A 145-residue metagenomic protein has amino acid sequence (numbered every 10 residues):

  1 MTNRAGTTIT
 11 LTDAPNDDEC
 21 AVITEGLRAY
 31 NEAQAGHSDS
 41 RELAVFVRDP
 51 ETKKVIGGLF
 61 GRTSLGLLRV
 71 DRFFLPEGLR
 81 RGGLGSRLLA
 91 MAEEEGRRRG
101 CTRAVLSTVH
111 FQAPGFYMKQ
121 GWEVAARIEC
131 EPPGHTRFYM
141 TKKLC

Functional and structural regions predicted by a protein language model:
T7-D71, P76, F111, C130 (+1 more regions): Acetyl-CoA-dependent GNAT
I23, Y117, W122: Conserved active-site tyrosine of GNAT-family acetyltransferases
D71, L79-R80, F116: Acidic/histidine-enriched, beta-strand-rich ligand/metal-binding domains
R81-E94, K119: Conserved acetyl-CoA-binding loop-helix of GNAT-fold acetyltransferases
L88, Q112-A113: Conserved short alpha-helix immediately C-terminal to the canonical SAM/SAH-binding motif I of Rossmann-like
G96-V109: Conserved GNAT acetyl-CoA-binding A-motif
V105-S107, E123-Y139: Conserved catalytic-core motifs of GNAT/GCN5-like acyltransferases
K119, K142-K143: A general lysine-centric signal
